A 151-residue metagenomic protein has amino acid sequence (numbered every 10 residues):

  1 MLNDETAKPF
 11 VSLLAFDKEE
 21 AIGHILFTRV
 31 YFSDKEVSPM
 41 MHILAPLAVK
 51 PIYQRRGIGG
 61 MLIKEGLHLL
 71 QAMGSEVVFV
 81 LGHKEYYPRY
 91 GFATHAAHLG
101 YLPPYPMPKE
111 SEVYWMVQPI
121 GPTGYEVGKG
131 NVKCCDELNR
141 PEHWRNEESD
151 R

Functional and structural regions predicted by a protein language model:
M1-Y31: Active-site rim helix/loop that mediates acceptor-substrate recognition in acyltransferases
L14, L26, I43, A48 (+2 more regions): Conserved beta-strand segments that form the floor/walls of ligand-binding pockets within enzyme and binding domains
K18-E19, I52, P119-G124: Short loop segments at secondary-structure junctions
F27-T28, L62-G66, A96-L102: Short acidic (Asp/Glu) patches
Y31-L44, Q54: A conserved beta-turn-beta hairpin within the catalytic core of GNAT-like acetyltransferases that forms part
L44, V49, R55-H68, F79-V80: Conserved acetyl-CoA-binding loop-helix of GNAT-fold acetyltransferases
A72-E76, G82-K109: Conserved active-site alpha-helix within GNAT-family acetyltransferase domains
P103-D150: C-terminal "cap" of GNAT-fold acetyltransferases
